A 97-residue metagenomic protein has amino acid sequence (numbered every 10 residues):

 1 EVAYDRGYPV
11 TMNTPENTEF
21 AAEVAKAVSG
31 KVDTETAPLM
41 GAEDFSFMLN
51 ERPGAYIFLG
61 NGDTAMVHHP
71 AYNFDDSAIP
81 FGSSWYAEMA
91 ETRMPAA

Functional and structural regions predicted by a protein language model:
E1-A97: Metal-dependent amide/peptide-bond hydrolase catalytic core, centered on the "pita-bread" metallohydrolase fold
